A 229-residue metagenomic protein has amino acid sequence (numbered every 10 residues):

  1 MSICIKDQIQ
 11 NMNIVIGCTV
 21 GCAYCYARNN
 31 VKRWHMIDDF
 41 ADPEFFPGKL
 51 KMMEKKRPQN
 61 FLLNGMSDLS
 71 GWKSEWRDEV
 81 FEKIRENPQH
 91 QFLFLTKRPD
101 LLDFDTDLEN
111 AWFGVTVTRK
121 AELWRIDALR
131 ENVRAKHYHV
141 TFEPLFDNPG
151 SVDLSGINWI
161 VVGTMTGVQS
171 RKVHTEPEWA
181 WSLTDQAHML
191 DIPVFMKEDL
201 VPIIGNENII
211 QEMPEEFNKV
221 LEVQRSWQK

Functional and structural regions predicted by a protein language model:
M1-I9, F146, S151-K229: Auxiliary Fe-S-binding modules of radical SAM enzymes
M1-W112, K120-R134, P149-L154: Conserved Radical SAM active-site core
F61-L63, F92-F94, A111-V115, Y138-F142 (+2 more regions): Hydrophobic faces of well-ordered beta-strands that scaffold small-molecule active sites in alpha/beta enzyme cores
S67, R98-D100, V117-R119, P144-F146 (+2 more regions): Active-site-proximal loop/turn and secondary-structure-junction residues that shape catalytic pockets, frequently
W72, F142, E176-P177: Nucleic-acid endo/exonuclease domains
E86-F92, R134-H137, T184-V194: Structural alpha-beta junctions
T118, E122, V173-E176: Short capping loops/turns at secondary-structure boundaries
